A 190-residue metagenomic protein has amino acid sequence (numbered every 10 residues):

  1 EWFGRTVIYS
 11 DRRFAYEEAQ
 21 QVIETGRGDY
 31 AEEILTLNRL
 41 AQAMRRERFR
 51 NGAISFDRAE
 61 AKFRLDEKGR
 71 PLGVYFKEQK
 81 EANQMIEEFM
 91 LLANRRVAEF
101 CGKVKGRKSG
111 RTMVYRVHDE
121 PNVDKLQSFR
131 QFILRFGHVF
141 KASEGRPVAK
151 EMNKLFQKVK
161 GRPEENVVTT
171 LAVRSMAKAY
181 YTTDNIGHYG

Functional and structural regions predicted by a protein language model:
E1-G190: Conserved, carboxylate-rich catalytic/transport cores that coordinate ions
